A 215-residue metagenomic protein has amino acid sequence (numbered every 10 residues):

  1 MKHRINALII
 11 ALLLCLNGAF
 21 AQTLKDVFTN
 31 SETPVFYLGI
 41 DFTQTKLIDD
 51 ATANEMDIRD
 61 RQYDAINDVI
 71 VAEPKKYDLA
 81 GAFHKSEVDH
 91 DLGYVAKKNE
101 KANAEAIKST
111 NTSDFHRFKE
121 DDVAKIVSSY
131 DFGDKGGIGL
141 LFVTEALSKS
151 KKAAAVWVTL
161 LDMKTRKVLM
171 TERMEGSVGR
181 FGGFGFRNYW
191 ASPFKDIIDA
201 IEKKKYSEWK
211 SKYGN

Functional and structural regions predicted by a protein language model:
M1-V27: Bacterial Sec-dependent N-terminal signal peptides
I9, A65, D78, D122-I126: Exposed alpha-helical structural elements
I9-L12, L140, V168: A ubiquitous, low-specificity "background" feature that marks scattered single residues across proteins without
A21-S109, S211-N215: A structural "domain/chain start" motif
T23-D50, S113-K135, L147-T159, M163-N215: C-terminal/domain-edge helix-coil "capping" segments
E87-G137, L141: Surface-exposed, polar helix/loop patches in the mature regions of secreted/periplasmic/lumenal proteins that form
T144: Active-site nucleophile-His-acid catalytic modules used for acyl/amide transfer and hydrolysis across diverse enzymes
